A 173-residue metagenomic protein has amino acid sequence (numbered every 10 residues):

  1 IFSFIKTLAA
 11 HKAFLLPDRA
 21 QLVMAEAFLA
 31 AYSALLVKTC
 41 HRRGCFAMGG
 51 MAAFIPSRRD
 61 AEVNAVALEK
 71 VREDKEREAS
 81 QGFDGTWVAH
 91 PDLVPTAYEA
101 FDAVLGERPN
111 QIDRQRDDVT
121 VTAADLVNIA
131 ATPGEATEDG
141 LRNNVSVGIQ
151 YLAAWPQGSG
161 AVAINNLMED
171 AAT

Functional and structural regions predicted by a protein language model:
I1-T173: Expand to "…catalyze enediolate/carbanion chemistry for C-C bond making/breaking, isomerization, decarboxylation
